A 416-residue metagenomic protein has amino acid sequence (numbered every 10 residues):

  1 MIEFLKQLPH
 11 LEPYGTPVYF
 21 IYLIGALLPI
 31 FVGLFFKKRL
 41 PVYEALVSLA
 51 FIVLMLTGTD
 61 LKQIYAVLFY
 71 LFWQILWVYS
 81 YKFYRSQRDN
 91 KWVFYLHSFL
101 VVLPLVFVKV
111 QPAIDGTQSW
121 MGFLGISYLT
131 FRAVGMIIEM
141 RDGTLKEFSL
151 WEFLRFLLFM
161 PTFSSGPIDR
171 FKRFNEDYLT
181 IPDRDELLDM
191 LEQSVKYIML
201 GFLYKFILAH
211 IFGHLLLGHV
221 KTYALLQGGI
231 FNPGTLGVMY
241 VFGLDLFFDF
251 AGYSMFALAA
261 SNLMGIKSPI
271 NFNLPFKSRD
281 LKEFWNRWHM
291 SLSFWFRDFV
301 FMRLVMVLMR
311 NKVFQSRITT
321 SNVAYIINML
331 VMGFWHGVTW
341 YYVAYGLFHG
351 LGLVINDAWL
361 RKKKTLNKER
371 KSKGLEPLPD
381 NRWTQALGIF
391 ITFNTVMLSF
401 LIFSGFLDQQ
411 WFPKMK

Functional and structural regions predicted by a protein language model:
I2-K416: Membrane-embedded transmembrane alpha-helical bundles that form the catalytic cores of multi-pass lipid-modifying
